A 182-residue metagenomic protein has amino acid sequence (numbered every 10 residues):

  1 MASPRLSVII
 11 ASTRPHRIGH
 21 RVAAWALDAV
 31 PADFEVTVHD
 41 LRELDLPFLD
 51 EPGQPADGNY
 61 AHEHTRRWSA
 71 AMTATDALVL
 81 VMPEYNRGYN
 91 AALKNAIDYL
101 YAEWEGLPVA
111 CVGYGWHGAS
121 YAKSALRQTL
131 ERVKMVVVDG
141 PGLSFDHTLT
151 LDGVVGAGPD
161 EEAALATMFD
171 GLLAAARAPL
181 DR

Functional and structural regions predicted by a protein language model:
M1-M82, G88-N95, G156-R182: N-terminal beta1-alpha1-beta2 submodule of the flavodoxin-like/Rossmannoid cofactor-binding fold
D28-D33, A102-E103, K134: Short helix-capping segments at alpha-helix termini
T37-F48, R132-G153: Mobile beta-alpha loop/short-helix "lid" or hinge segments that flank ligand
M82-P83, P108: Short, proline-centered helix/strand-breaking motifs
N86-R87, G118: Glycine-rich nucleotide phosphate-binding loop and flanking beta-alpha elements of Rossmann-like dinucleotide-binding
N90-G106: Rossmann-fold NAD(P) dinucleotide-binding segment
W104-G106, D152-G156: Glycine-rich NAD(P)-binding loop of Rossmann-like domains
E105-H147, D160-A164: Short, glycine-/small-residue-rich phosphate/pyrophosphate-handling segment
